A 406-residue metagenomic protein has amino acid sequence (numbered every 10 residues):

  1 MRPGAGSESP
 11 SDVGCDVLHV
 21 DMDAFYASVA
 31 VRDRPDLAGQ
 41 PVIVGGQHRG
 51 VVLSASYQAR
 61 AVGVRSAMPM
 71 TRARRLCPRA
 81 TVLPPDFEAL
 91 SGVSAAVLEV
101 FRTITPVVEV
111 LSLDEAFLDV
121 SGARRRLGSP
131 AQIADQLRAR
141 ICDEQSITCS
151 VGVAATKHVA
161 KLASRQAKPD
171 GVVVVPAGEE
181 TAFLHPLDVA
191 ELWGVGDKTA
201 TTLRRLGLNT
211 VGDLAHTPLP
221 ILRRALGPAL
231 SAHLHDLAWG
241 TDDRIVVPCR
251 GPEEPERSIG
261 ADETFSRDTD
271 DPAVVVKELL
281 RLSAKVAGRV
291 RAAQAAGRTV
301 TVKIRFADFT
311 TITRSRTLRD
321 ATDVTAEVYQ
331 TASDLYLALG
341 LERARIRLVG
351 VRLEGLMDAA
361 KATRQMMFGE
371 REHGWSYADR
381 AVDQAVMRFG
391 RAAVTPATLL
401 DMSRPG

Functional and structural regions predicted by a protein language model:
M1-L234, G288, E372-G406: Gly/Gly-Pro- and Ser/Thr-rich, intrinsically disordered tail segments characteristic of DNA damage-repair and tolerance
P10, L184, E191, T199-I346: DNA-contacting surface of Y-family translesion DNA polymerases
V20, L118, V151, V302-I304 (+2 more regions): Preference for bulky hydrophobic residues occupying beta-strand positions in well-ordered beta-sheet regions
F25, R49-V51, A307-T311, L356-A359: Short, charged/polar surface micro-motifs in flexible loops or helix N-caps
M68-L76, P106-L113, N209, V247-I259 (+2 more regions): Short, compositionally biased low-complexity segments
L111-E115, A154-K157, A295-T299, A344-L348: Short Gly/Ser/Thr- and Asp/Glu-enriched loop/turn motifs at secondary-structure junctions
A116-G122, T313-R316, D358, T363-M366: Short, hydrophobic beta-strand segments
D320-G406: Acidic, metal-coordinating catalytic segment for phosphate/diphosphate chemistry, firing primarily on the Nudix
